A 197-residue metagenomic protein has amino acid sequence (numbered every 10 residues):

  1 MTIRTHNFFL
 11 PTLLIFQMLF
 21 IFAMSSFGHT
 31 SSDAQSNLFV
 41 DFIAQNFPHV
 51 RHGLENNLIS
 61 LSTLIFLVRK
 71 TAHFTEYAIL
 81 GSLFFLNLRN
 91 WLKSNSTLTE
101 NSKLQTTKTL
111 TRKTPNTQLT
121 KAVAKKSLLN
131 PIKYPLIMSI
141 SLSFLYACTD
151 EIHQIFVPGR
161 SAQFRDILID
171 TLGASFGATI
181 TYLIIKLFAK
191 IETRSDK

Functional and structural regions predicted by a protein language model:
M1-N7, K126-P131: Short, Lys/Arg-rich N-terminal segment immediately upstream of the first membrane anchor
T2-L86: "…centered on the first transmembrane helix and the immediately adjacent amphipathic helix/loop
T5-L13, Y134-M138, L142, R165 (+1 more regions): Alpha-helical transmembrane segments of integral membrane proteins
F16-I21, L136-Q154: Small-polar-interrupted transmembrane alpha-helices in polytopic inner-membrane proteins
E76-L92, L172-F188: Membrane-interfacial alpha-helical segments at the cytosolic side of multi-pass membrane proteins
N87-S96, H153-V157, S161, I184 (+1 more regions): Membrane-interfacial segments
L92-K133, E192-K197: Membrane-interfacial, low-structure loops and terminal tails that flank and connect transmembrane helices in multi-pass
C148-T171: Interfacial helix-loop-helix junctions of multi-pass membrane proteins
